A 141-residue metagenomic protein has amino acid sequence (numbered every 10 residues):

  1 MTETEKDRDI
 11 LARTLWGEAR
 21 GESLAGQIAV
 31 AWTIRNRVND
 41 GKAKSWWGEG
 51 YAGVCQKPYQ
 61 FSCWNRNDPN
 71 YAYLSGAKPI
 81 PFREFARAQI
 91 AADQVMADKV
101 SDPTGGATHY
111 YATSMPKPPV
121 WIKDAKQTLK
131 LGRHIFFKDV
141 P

Functional and structural regions predicted by a protein language model:
T2-P141: Bacterial extracytoplasmic/cell-wall-associated proteins, especially those involved in peptidoglycan
